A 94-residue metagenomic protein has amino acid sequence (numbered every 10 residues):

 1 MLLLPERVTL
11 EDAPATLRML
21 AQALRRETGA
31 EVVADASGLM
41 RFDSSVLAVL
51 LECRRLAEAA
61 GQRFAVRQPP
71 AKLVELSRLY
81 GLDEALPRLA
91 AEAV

Functional and structural regions predicted by a protein language model:
M1-S45, L51-V94: STAS-like cytosolic regulatory interaction modules
